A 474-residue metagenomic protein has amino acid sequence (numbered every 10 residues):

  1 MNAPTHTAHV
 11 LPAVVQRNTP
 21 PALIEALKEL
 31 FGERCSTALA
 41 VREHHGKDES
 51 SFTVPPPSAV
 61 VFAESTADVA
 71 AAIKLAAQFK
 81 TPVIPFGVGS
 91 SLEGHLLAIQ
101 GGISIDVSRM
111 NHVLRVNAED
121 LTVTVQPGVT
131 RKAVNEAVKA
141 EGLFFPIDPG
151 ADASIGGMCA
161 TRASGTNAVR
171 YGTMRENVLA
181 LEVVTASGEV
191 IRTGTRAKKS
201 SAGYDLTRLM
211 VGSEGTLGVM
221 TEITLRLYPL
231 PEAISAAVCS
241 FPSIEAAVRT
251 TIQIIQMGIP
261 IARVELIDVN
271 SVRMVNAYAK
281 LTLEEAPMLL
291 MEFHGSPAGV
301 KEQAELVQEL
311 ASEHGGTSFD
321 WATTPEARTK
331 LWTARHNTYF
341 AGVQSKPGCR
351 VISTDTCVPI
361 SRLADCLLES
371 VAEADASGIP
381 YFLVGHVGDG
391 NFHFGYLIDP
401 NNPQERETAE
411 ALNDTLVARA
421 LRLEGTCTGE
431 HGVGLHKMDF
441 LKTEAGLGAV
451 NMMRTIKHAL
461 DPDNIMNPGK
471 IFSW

Functional and structural regions predicted by a protein language model:
M1-K74, S90-L121, S271-A279, P325-S353 (+1 more regions): N-terminal flexible segment immediately upstream of the FAD-binding catalytic core in FAD-dependent oxidoreductases
E33, L421-V433, H458, P462-M466: Alpha-helix capping/hinge segments and adjacent helical runs
T37-G46, L225-P229, S235, S240 (+3 more regions): C-terminal substrate-recognition/cap domain of FAD-linked oxidoreductases
H112-E265: FAD-binding subdomain of flavoenzyme oxidoreductases
E189, M438-W474: Activity-critical C-terminal alpha-helical subdomain
